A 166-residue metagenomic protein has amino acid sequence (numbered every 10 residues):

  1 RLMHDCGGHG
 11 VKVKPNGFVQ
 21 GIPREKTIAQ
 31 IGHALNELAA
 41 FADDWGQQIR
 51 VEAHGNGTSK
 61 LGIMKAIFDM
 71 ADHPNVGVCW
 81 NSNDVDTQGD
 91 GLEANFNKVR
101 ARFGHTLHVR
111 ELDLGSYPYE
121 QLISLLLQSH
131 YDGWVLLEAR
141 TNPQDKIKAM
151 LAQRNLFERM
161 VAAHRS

Functional and structural regions predicted by a protein language model:
R1-V78: Active-site acidic/histidine proton-transfer and metal-coordination neighborhood in alpha/beta enzyme cores
T58-S166: Histidine-acidic metal/acid-base catalytic patches
